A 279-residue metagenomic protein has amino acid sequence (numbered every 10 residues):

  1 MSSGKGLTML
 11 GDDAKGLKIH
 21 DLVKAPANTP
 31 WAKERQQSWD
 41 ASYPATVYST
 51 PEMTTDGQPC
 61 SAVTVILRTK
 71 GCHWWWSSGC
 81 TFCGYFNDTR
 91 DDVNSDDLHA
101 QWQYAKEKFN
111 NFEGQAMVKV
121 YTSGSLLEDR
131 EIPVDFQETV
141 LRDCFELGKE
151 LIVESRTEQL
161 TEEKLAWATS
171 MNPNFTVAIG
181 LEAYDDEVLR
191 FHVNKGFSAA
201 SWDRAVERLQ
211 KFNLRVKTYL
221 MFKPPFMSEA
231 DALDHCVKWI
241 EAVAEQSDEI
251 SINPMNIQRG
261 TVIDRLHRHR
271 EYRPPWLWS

Functional and structural regions predicted by a protein language model:
M1-Y43, N256-S279: Auxiliary Fe-S-binding modules of radical SAM enzymes
W39, Y43-A100: Canonical Radical SAM [4Fe-4S] cluster-binding loop centered on the CxxxCxxC motif and its immediate flanking residues
G84-Q101, A105-I132, D143-L160, N174-W202 (+1 more regions): Core AdoMet radical
R130-E138, T161-S170, A230: Distinct, well-ordered alpha-helical segments
Q137-L141, N174-T176, S228-D248, H267-W278: Short, electropositive alpha-helical surface patch
E138-F145, A199-T218, E271-S279: Alpha-helix-loop-beta-strand connector modules within alpha/beta enzyme cores
I152, E187-K195, M221-D231, R270-E271: Surface-exposed cleft-lining segments at the edges of enzyme active sites
A200-T261: Conserved C-terminal portion of the radical SAM core fold that forms the substrate/S-adenosylmethionine-binding
